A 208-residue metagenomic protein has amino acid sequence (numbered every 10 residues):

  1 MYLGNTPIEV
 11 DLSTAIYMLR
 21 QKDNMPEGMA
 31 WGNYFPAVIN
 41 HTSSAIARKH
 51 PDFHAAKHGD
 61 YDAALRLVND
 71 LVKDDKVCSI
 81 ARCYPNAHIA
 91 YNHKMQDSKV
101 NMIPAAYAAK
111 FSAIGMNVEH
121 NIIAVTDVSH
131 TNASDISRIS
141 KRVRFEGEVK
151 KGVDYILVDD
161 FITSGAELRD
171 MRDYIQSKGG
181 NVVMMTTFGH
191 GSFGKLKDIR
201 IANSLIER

Functional and structural regions predicted by a protein language model:
Y2-P85, S129-E148: Active-site-facing substrate-recognition patch
V77-C78, A108, R172: Short amphipathic alpha-helical segments and helix-helix/interface helices
R82-D97: Short glycine-rich phosphate-binding loop at a beta-alpha junction
H93, V118-H130: A short, structured active-site edge motif that brings together acidic residues
Q96-N101, V128, S164: Acidic, metal-coordinating catalytic cores used for nucleic-acid/nucleotide bond scission and strand-transfer chemistry
V100, P104-S112, L168: Short, highly selective alpha-helical patches that border small-molecule cofactor pockets in redox/cofactor-processing
A109-H120, Q176-V183: Structural alpha-beta junctions
D135-R208: PRPP/pyrophosphate-binding module of the type I phosphoribosyltransferase fold
